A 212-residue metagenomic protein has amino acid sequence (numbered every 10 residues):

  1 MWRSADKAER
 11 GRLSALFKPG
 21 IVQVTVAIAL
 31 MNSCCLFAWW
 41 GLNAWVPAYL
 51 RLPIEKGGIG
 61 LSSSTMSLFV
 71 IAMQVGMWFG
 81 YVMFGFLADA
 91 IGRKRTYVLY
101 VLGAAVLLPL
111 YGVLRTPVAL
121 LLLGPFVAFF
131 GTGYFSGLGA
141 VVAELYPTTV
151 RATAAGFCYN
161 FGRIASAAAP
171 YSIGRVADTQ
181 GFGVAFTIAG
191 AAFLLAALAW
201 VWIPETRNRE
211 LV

Functional and structural regions predicted by a protein language model:
P19-Y81: Extracytoplasmic gate region of multi-pass secondary transporters
L50-R51, L87-A88, I173-G181: Interfacial helix-cap and linker-helix signal at transmembrane-aqueous boundaries of multi-pass secondary transporters
S63, T148-C158: Loop-to-transmembrane helix entry/capping segments in MFS-fold secondary transporters and related SLC/MFSD carriers
G80-G92: Helix-to-loop junctions at the C-terminal end of transmembrane segments in multipass secondary transporters
A90-V101: Cytoplasmic membrane-interface "Motif A"-like loop-to-helix N-cap segments of 12-TM Major Facilitator Superfamily
L102-R115: C-terminal ends and interior cores of transmembrane alpha-helices in multi-pass membrane transporters/permeases
A119-G133: Hydrophobic core of transmembrane alpha-helices in multi-pass small-molecule transporters, especially MFS/SLC-type
A192-V212: Multi-pass alpha-helical transporter architecture, strongest for 12-TM Major Facilitator/SLC carriers used
